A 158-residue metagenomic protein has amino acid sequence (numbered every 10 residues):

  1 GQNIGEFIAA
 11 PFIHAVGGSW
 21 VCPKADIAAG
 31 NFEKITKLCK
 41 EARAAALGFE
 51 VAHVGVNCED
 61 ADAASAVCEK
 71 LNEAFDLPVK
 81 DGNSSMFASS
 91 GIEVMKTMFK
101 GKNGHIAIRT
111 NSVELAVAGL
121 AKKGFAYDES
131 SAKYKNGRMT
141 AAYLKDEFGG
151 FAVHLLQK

Functional and structural regions predicted by a protein language model:
G1-H14: Catalytic cores of alpha/beta
N3-G5, K24-G30: Short, charged, surface-exposed secondary-structure boundary motifs
E6-F7, K34, E41, G119: Well-formed, non-transmembrane alpha-helical positions, independent of function
H14-W20: Non-cysteine beta-strand/loop elements that form the S-adenosyl-L-methionine
V21, G30, T36-K37, L47-F49 (+2 more regions): Vicinal oxygen chelate
R43-C68, G101-I108: N-terminal beta-strand motif that seeds the catalytic metal site of vicinal oxygen chelate
G55-M95, L115-K122, K133-T140, L144: Core segments of cupin and vicinal oxygen chelate
K102-S130: Mid-chain, well-packed structural core segment of small domains
